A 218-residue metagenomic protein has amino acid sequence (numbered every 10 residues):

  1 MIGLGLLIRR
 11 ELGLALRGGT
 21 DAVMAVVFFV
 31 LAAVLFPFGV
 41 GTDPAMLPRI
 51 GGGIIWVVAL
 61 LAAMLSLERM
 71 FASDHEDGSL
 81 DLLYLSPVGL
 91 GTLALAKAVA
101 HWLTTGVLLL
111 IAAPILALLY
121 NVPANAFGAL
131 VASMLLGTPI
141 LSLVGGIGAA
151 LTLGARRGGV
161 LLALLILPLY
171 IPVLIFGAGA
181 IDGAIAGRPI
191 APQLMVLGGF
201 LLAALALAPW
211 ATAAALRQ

Functional and structural regions predicted by a protein language model:
M1-A25: Aromatic- and glycine-rich beta-strand/loop motifs that create alpha-glucan
G19-G41, W56-A59, L165-F176, L202-L207: Hydrophobic alpha-helical transmembrane segments of multi-pass membrane transport/permease proteins
V27, L95-Y120, I140, V144 (+1 more regions): Hydrophobic alpha-helical transmembrane segments that constitute the membrane-spanning cores of multi-pass membrane
G39-I50, P114-L135, I181-L194: Membrane-interfacial helix-loop-helix connectors in multipass membrane proteins
G51-L67, F71: Long, hydrophobic alpha-helical segments
M64-Y84: Transmembrane helix boundary and interhelical loop/hinge segments in multi-pass membrane proteins
G128, S133-L167, R217-Q218: A structural motif at transmembrane helix-loop-helix junctions in multipass membrane proteins
L202-Q218: Junction motif at the cytosolic side of a transmembrane helix
